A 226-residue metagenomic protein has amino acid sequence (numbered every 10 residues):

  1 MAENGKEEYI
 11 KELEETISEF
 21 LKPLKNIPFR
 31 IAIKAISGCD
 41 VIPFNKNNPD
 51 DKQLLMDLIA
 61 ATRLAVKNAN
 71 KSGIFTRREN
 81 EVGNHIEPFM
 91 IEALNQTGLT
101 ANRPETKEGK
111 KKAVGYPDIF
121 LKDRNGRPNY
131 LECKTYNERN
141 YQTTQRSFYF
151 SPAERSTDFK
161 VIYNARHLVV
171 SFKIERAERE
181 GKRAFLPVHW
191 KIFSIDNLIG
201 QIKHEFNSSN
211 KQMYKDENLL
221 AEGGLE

Functional and structural regions predicted by a protein language model:
M1-F89: Interdomain/boundary linker segments immediately adjacent to catalytic/signaling cores
K6-Y9, A32, I36-C39, P43-F44 (+4 more regions): Intrinsically disordered, low-complexity linear regions
N80, E87, I91-K122: A short acidic/basic microdomain associated with nuclease active sites
V82-I91, R166-K173: Short, hydrophobic, well-ordered secondary-structure elements
L94, I119-L121, N129-N137: Conserved catalytic cores of phosphodiester-cleaving nucleases, focusing on short active-site segments
V114-Y116, G126, N164: Short connector loops at helix/strand junctions that flank enzyme active sites, especially segments positioning acidic
C133-E180: Catalytic cores of nucleic-acid endonucleases
K160-E226: Domain-level recognition of nuclease-like catalytic cores that cleave nucleotide substrates
